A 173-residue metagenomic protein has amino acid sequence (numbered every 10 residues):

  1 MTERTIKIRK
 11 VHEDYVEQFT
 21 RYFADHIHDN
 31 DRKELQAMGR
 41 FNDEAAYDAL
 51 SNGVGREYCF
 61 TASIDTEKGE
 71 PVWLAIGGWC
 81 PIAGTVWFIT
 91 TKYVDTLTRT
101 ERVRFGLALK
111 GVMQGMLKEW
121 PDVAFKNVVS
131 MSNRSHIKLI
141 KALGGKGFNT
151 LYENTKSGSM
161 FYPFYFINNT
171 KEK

Functional and structural regions predicted by a protein language model:
R4-I27: A short beta-loop-alpha structural element at the N-terminal edge of CoA-dependent acyl/N-acetyltransferase catalytic
L35-E57: Active-site rim helix/loop that mediates acceptor-substrate recognition in acyltransferases
G55-I76: Conserved beta-hairpin
G77-P81: GNAT/GCN5-related N-acetyltransferase fold signature
I82-E101: Conserved acetyl-CoA binding element of GNAT-fold acetyltransferases
L97-M116, A142: Conserved acetyl-CoA-binding loop-helix of GNAT-fold acetyltransferases
M116-K141, N154-T155: Conserved beta-strand-loop-alpha-helix junction that forms the acyl-donor binding cleft
V128, K146-F161: Conserved catalytic-core motifs of GNAT/GCN5-like acyltransferases
